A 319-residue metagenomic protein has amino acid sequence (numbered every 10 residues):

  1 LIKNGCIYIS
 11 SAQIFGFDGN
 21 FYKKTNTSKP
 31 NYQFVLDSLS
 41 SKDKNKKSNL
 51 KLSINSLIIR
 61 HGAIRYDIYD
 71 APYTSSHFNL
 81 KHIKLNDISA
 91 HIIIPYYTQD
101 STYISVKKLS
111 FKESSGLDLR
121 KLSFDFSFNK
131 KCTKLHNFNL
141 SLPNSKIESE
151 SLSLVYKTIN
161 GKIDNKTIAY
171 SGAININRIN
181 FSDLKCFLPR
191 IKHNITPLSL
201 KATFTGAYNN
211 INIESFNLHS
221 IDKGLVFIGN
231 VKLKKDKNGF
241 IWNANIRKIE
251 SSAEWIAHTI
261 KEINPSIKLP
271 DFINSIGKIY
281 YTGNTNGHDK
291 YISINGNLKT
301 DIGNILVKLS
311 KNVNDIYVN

Functional and structural regions predicted by a protein language model:
L1, Y8-I9, A71-A90, S114-D125 (+6 more regions): Amphipathic hydrophobic-ligand
L1-I2, K290-I292, V313-N319: Short, intrinsically disordered, charge-balanced linker/junction segments flanking boundaries in proteins
L1-S101, L117-L119, S145-K157, N165-A169 (+2 more regions): Secondary-structure transition motifs
Q13, H136-F138, A173-N175, E214-N217 (+5 more regions): Transmembrane beta-strands of outer-membrane beta-barrel proteins
G16, A63, K108-S110, L142 (+8 more regions): Transmembrane beta-strands of outer-membrane beta-barrel pores
V35-Y73, I88-K112, K121-L122, K134-F138 (+2 more regions): Solvent-exposed beta-strand/coil patches in large extracellular/periplasmic or lumenal scaffold regions
E148-N177, V231-H258, N312-N319: Long amphipathic alpha-helical scaffold regions
G172-I174, L184, H193, L198: Long, compositionally biased, intrinsically disordered segments
